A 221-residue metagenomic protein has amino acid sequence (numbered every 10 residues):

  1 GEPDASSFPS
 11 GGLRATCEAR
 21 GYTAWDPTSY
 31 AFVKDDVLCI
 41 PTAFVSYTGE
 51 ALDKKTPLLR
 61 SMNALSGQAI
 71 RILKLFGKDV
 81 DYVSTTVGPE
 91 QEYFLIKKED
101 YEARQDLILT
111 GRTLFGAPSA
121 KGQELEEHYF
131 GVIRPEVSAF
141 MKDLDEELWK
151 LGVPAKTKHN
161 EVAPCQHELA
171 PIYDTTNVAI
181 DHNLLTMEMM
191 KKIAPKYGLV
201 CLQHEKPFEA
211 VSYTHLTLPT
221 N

Functional and structural regions predicted by a protein language model:
G1-K142: ATP/Mg2+-dependent ligation/transfer catalytic cores
V45-Y47, D100, N160, P164 (+2 more regions): Generic "edge-of-domain/loop-turn" microfeature
Y82-S84, G88-E90, E136-S212: Gly/Pro-rich turn-and-neighbor structural signature
K98-G116, L151, T175-M189, L216: Short, Lys/Arg-enriched charge-dense amphipathic segments
T214-T220: Conserved small/polar residues in nucleotide/adenosyl-binding loops
